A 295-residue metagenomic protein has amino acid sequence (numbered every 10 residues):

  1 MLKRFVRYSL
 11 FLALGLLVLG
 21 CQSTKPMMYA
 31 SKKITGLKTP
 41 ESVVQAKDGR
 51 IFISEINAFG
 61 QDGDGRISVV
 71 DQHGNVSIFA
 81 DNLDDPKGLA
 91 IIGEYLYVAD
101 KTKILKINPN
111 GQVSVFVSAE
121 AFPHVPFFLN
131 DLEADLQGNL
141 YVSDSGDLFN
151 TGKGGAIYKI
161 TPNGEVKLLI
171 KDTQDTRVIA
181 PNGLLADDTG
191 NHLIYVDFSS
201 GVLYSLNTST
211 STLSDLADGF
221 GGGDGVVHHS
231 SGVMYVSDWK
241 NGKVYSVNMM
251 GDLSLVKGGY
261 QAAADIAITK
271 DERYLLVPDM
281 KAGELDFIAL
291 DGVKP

Functional and structural regions predicted by a protein language model:
M1-L10: Bacterial N-terminal signal peptides that target proteins for export
V18-G20: C-terminal motif of bacterial Sec signal peptides marking the signal peptidase cleavage site
M28-I34, G74-A80, V113-P123, E165-T176 (+2 more regions): A short beta-strand motif characteristic of beta-propeller blades
G36-D48, S54, G63-D64, A80-K101 (+6 more regions): Beta-rich, blade/repeat-based domains predominating in secreted/periplasmic proteins but also intracellular
E55-Q72: Beta-propeller domains
D64-S68, K103-L105, G155-Y158, V202-Y204 (+2 more regions): A short loop-to-beta-strand structural motif that recurs across blades of beta-propeller domains
V70-G74, I107-Q112, I160-E165, N207-S211 (+2 more regions): Short loop/turn segments that connect beta-strands within beta-propeller blades
S200-Y204, T208-G258: Glycine/small-residue-rich hydrophobic helix-like segments
